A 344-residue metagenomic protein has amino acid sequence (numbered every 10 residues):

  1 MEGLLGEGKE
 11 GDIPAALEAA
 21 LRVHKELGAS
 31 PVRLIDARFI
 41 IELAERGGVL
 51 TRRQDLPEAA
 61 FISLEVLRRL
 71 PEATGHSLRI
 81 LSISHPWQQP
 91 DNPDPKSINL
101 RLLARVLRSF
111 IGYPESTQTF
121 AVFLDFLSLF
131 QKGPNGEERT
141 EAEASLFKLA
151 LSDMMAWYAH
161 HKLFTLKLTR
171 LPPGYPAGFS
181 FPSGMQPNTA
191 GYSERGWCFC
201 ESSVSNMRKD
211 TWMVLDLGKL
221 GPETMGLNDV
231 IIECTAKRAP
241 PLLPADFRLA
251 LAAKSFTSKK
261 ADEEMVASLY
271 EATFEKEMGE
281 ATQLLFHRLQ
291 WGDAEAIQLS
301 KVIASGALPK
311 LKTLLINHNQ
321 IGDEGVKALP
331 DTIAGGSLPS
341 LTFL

Functional and structural regions predicted by a protein language model:
M1-A294, Q298-K301: The feature represents the membrane-entry module of six-transmembrane cation channels
A16-L17, G325, D331: Short, intrinsically disordered, low-complexity terminal segments
T117, P309-K310: Short loop/turn elements that form and flank the Walker-type P-loop nucleotide-binding site in RecA-like NTPase cores
G279, G306-P309, G336-P339: Inter-repeat linker/turn residues at the boundaries of leucine-rich repeats
T282-F286, L311-I316, L341-L344: Conserved hydrophobic beta-strand positions in leucine-rich repeat
L289-I297, S305, N319-K327, G335: Short, solvent-exposed loop/turn at the beta-strand->alpha-helix junction within individual leucine-rich repeat
K301, L338-L341: Compositionally biased regions
